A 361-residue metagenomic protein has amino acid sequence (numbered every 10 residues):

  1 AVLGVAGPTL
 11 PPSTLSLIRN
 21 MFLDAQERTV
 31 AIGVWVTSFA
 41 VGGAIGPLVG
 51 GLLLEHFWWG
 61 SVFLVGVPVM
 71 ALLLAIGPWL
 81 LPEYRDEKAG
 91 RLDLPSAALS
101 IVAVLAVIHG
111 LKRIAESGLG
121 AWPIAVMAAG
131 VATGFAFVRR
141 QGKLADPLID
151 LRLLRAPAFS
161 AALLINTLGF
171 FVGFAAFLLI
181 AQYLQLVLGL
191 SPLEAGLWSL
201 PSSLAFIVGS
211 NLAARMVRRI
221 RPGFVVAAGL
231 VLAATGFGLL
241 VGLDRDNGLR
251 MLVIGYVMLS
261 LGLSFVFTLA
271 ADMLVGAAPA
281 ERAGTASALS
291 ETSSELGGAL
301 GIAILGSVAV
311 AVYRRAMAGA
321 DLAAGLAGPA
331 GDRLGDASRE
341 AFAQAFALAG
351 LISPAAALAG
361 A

Functional and structural regions predicted by a protein language model:
A1-W79, I220, V231-A234, G238-V241 (+1 more regions): Transmembrane-helix bundle of Major Facilitator Superfamily
P8-T9, G43-A44, L64-V65, A75 (+5 more regions): Hydrophobic alpha-helical transmembrane segments of integral membrane proteins, especially lipid-exposed positions
T14, P95, W122-V126, T133 (+2 more regions): 12-transmembrane solute porter fold
S16-L17, M21, L52, L80 (+5 more regions): A residue-level signal for alpha-helical anchor/packing sites in multi-pass solute transporters
L23-D24, P279, A327: Helix-capping/helix-break motifs at membrane-protein junctions, especially on the cytosolic side just before or after
G33, E55-L168, V172, L190-P192 (+1 more regions): Hydrophobic transmembrane-helix bundles of small-molecule transporters
L48, L52, H56-F57, W79 (+7 more regions): Membrane-interface helix caps of multi-pass small-molecule transporters
E55-V67, K112-P123, S191, A311-P354: A membrane-interface helix-boundary motif in multi-pass transporters
